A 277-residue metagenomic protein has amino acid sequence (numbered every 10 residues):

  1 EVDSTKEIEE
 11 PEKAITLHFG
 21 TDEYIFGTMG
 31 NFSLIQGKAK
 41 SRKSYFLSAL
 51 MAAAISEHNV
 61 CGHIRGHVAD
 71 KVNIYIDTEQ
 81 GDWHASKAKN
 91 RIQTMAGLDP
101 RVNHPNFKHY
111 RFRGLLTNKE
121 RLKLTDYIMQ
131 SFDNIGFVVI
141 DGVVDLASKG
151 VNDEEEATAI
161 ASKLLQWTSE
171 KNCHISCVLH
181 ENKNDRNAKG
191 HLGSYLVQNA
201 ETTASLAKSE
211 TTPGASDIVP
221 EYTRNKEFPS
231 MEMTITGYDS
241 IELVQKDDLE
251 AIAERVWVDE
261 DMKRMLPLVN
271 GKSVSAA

Functional and structural regions predicted by a protein language model:
E1-R91: The Walker A/P-loop phosphate-binding site
G27, R65-A69, P100-V102, M129-F132 (+2 more regions): Conserved catalytic network of the ASCE P-loop NTPase/AAA+ motor domain
T28, T117-R121, A157-T158, R186: A conditional alpha-helix N-cap/helix-loop micro-motif detector
L34-Q36, K40, S44-Y45, N73 (+2 more regions): Phosphate-binding/switch region of NTP-binding enzymes
A49-L50, H84-I92, K123-Y127, A159-K163 (+3 more regions): Alpha-helical scaffold elements adjacent to nucleotide-binding pockets in ATP/GTP-utilizing enzyme cores
A53, E57, M95, G142 (+4 more regions): Conserved, well-folded catalytic cores of nucleic-acid-processing and energy-transducing macromolecular machines
H67-V151, D247-D248: Conserved inter-motif catalytic segment of the P-loop NTP-binding fold
T223-V274: Conserved alpha/beta core segments of nucleic-acid transaction machinery
